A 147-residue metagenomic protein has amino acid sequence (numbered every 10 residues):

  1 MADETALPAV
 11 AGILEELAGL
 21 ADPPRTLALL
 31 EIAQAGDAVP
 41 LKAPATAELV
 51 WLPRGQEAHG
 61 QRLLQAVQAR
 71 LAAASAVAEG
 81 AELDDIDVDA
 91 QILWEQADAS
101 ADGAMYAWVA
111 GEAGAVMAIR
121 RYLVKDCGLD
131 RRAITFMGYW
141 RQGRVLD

Functional and structural regions predicted by a protein language model:
M1-D147: Extended, composition-driven regions rather than compact fold-specific motifs
